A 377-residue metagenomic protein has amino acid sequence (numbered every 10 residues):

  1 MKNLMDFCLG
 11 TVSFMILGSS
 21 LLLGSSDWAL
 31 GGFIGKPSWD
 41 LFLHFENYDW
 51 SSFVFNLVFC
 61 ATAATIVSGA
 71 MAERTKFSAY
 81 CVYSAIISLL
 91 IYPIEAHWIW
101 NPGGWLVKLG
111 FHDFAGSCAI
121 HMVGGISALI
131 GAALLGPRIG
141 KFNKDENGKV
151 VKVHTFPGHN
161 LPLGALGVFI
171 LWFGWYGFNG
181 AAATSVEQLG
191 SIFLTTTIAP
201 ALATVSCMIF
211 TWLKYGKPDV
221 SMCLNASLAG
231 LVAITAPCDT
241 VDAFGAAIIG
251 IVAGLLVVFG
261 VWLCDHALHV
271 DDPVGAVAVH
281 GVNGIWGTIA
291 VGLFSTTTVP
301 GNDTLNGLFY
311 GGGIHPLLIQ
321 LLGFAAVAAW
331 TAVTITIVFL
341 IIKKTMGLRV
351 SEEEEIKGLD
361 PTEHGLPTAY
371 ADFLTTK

Functional and structural regions predicted by a protein language model:
M1-K377: Glycine- and aromatic-enriched membrane alpha-helices
